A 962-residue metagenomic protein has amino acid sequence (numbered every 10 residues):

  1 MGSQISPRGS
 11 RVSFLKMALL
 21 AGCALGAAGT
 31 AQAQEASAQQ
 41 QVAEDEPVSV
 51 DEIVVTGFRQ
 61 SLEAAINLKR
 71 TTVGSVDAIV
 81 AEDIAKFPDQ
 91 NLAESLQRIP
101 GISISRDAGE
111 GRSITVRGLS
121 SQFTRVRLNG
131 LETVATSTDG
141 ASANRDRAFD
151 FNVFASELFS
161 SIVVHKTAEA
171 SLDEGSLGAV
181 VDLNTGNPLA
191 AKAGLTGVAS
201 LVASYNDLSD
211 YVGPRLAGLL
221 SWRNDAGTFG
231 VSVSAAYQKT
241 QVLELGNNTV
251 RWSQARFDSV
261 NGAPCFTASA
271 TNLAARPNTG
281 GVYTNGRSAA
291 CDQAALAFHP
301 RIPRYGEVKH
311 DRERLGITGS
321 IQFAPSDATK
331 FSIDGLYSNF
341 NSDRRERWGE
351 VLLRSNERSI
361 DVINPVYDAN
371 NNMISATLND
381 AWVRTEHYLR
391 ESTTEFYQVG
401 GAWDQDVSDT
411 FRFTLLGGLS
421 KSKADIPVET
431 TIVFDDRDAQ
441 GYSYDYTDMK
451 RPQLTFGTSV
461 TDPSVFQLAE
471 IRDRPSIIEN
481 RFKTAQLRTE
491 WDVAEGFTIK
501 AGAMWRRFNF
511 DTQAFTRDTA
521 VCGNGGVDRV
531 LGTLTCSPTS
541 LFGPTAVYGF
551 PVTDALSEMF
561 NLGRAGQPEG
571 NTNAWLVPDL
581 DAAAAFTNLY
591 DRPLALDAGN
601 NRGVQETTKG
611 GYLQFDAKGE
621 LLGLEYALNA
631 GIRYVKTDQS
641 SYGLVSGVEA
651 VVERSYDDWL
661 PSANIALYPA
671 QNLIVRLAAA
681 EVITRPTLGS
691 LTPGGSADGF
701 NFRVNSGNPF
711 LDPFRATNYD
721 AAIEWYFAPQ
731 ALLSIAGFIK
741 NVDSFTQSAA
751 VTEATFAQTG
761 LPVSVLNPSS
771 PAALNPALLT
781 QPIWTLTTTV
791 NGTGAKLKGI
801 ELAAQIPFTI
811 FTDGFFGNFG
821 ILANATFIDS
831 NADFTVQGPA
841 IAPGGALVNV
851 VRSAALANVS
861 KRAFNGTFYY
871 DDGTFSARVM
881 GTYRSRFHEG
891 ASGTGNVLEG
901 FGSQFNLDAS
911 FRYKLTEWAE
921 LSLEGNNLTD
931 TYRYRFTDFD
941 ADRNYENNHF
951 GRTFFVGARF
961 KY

Functional and structural regions predicted by a protein language model:
Q4, G523, V742-S744, F819 (+3 more regions): C-terminal beta-signal and adjacent terminal beta-strands/loops of Gram-negative outer-membrane beta-barrel proteins
V54-F87, S113, T124, L131 (+1 more regions): N-terminal periplasmic "start-of-domain" segments of outer-membrane beta-barrel proteins
L68, A93-T136, K166: Extracytoplasmic beta-strand/coil segments of soluble accessory domains associated with Gram-negative outer-membrane
E132, S137, N509, R564 (+5 more regions): Surface-exposed extracellular loop regions of Gram-negative outer-membrane beta-barrel proteins, predominantly
A141-A148, E157-V164, S171-T284, R301 (+5 more regions): Outer-membrane beta-barrel translocator/receptor signature
D182-T185, L201-S204, V212-R223, Q238 (+15 more regions): Outer-membrane beta-barrel transmembrane strands
D258-P300, V362-A381, Y442-A469, G525-N600 (+1 more regions): Flexible glycine-rich, low-complexity coil/linker segments exposed to the extracellular/periplasmic environment
I739, T759-A891, T929: Gram-negative outer-membrane beta-barrel transporters
